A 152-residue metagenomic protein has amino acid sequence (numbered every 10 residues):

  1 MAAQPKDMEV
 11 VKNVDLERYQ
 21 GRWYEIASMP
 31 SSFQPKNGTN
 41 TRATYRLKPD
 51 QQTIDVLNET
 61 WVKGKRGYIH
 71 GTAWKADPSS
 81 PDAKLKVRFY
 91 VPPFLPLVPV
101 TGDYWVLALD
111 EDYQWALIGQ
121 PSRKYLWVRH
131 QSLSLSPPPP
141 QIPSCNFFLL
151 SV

Functional and structural regions predicted by a protein language model:
M1-V152: A beta-rich soluble binding module of mature secreted/lumenal proteins
